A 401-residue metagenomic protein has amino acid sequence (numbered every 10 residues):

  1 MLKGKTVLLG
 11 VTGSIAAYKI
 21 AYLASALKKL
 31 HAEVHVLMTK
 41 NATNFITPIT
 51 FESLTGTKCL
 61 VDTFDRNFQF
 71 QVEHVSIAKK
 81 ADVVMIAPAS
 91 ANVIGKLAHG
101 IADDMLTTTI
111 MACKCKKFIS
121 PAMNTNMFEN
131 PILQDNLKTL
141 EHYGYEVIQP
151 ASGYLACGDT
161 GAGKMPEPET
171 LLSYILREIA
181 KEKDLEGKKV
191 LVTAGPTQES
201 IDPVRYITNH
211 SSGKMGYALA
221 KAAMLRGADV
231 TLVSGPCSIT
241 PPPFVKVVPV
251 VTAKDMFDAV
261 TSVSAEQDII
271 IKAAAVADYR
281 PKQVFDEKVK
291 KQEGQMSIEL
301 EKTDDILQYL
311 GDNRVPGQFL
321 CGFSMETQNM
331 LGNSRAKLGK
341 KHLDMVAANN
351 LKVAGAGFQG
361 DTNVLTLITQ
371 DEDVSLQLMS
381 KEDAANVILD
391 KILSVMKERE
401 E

Functional and structural regions predicted by a protein language model:
M1-F118, N124-G213, Y217-E401: A cross-family phosphate/adenosyl-ligand binding-site feature
